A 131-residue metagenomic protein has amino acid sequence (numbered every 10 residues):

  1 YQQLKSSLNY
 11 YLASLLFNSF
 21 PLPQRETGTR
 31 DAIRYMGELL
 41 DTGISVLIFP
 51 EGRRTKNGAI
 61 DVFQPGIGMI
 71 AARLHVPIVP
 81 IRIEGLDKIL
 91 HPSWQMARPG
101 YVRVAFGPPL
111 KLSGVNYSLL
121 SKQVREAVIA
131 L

Functional and structural regions predicted by a protein language model:
Y1-E26: Catalytic core of membrane glycerolipid acyltransferases/transacylases, capturing the structured, soluble-facing
R30-L131: Non-catalytic C-terminal accessory region of glycerolipid acyltransferases and related lyso-lipid remodeling enzymes
